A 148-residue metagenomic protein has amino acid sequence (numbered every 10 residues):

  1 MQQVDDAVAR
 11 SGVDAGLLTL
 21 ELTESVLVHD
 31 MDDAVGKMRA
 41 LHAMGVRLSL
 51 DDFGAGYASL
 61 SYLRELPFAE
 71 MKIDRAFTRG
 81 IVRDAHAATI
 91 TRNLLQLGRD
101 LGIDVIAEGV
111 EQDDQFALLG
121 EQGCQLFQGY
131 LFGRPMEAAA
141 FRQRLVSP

Functional and structural regions predicted by a protein language model:
Q3-A7, K37-M38, L94, D114-F116: Structural preference for long, well-ordered alpha-helical segments in enzyme cores
V8-D14, G80: Phosphate/pyrophosphate-binding loops at sites that engage ATP/ADP/AMP, CoA/4′-phosphopantetheine, polyphosphate
L17-D32, M44-P148: EAL-family c-di-GMP phosphodiesterase catalytic domain
